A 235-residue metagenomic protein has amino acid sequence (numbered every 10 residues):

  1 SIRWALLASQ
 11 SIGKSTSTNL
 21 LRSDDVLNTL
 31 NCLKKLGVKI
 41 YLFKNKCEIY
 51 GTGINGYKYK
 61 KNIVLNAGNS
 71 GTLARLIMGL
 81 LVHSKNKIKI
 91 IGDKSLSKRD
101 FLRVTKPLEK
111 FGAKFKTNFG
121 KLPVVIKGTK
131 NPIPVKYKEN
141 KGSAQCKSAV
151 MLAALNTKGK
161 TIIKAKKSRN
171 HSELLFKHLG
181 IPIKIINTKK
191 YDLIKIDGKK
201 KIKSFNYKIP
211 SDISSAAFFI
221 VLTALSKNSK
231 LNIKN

Functional and structural regions predicted by a protein language model:
S1-N235: Structural preference for solvent-exposed beta-strand-turn elements and adjacent flexible terminal/loop segments within
